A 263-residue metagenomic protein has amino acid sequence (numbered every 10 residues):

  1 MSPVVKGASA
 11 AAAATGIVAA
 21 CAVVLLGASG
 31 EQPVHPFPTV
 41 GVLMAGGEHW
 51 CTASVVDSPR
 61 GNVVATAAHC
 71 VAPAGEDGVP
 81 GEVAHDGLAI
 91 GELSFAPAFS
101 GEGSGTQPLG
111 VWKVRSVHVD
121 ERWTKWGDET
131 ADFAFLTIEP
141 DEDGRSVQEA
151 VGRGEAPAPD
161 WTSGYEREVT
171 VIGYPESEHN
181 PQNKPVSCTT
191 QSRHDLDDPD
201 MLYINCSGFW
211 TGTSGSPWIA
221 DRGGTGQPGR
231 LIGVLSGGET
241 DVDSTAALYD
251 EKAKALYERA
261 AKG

Functional and structural regions predicted by a protein language model:
M1-A28: Secretory targeting and sorting signals
G30-P38, H49, G81-G144: Conserved catalytic-core segment of clan PA serine endopeptidases
E31, H35-S100, Q191-D197, C206-S207: Catalytic histidine site
V42, V63-A65, S94-A96, A134-T137 (+2 more regions): Structural recognition of the beta-strand scaffold that forms the well-ordered cores of secreted hydrolase catalytic
E48-W50, R60-G61, C70-P73, G101-G103 (+5 more regions): Solvent-exposed loop/turn segments at secondary-structure junctions within structured extracellular/periplasmic domains
E129-N205: Chymotrypsin/trypsin-fold serine protease catalytic domain
G208-V234: Catalytic nucleophile loop of clan PA
I232, G238-G263: C-terminal cap/linker of serine protease catalytic domains
